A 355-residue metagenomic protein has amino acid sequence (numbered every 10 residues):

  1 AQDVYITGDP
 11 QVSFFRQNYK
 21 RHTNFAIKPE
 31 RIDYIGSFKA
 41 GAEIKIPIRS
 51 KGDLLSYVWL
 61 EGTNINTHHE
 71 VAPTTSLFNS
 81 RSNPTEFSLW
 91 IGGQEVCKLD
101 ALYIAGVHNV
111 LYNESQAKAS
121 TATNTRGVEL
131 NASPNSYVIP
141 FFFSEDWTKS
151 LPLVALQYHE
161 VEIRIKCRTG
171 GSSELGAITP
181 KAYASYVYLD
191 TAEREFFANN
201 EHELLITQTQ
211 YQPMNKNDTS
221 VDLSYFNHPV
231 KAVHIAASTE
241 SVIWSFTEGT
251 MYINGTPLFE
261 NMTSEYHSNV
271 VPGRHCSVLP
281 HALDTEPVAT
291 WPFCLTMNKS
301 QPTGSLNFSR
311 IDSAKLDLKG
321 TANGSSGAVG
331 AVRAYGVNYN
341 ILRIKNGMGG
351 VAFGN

Functional and structural regions predicted by a protein language model:
A1-N355: Short, low-complexity Pro/Thr/Gly
